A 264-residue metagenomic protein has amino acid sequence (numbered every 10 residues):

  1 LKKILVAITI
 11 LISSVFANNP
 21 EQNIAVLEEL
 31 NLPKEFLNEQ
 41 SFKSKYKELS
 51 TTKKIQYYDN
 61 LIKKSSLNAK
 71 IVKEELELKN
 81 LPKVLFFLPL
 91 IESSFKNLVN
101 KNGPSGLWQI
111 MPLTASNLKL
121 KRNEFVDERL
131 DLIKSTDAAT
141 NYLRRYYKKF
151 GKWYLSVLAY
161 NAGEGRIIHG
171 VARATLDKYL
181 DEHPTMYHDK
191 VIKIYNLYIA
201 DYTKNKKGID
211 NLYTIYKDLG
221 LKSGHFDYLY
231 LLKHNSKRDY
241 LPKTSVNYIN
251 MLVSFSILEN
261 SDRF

Functional and structural regions predicted by a protein language model:
I4-S13: Sec-dependent N-terminal signal peptides
F16-N19, N117, N123-K134, R145 (+3 more regions): Non-catalytic cell-wall polysaccharide-engagement segments
F16-N80: An acidic, Gly/Ser/Thr/Pro-rich helix-cap/linker signature
K54-A69, L78-L81, N100-W108, E128-T136 (+3 more regions): Solvent-exposed, acidic/flexible segments
K63, L67-K70, E74, F86 (+3 more regions): Solvent-exposed, polar/charged alpha-helical surfaces in well-ordered, non-transmembrane soluble domains, broadly
L81-K96, Y154-G163: Short, functionally critical alpha-helical segments immediately adjacent to catalytic or ligand/cofactor-binding
L98-G103, H169-R173: Short, solvent-exposed loop/turn and secondary-structure capping segments
G103-E124, T136-A139, L143: Substrate-binding/active-site groove segments that recognize and process beta-1,4-linked N-acetyl-hexosamine
